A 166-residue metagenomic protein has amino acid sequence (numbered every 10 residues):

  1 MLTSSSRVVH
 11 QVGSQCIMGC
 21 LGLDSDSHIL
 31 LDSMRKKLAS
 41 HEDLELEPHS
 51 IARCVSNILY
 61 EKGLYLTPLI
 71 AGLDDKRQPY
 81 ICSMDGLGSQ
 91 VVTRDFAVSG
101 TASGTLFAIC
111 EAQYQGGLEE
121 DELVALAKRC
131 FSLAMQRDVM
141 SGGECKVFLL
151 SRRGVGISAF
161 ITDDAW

Functional and structural regions predicted by a protein language model:
M1, Y80-C82, F131-L133: Short secondary-structure boundary micro-motifs
M1-Y65, G88-A125, V139, S151 (+1 more regions): Conserved short S/T/G-enriched processing/targeting/catalytic segments and their helical context
I17, L69, I81-S83, V147: Conserved hydrophobic/aromatic beta-strand scaffold that supports enzyme active sites
G63-P68, D74-P79, V92-T93, G142: Short gly/pro-enriched beta-turn/loop segments at secondary-structure junctions
L66-L73, E144-L150, G156-S158: Short beta-strand scaffold segments in enzyme catalytic cores
A71-L87, I157, T162: Acidic-glycine-rich active-site phosphate/pyrophosphate-binding loop
S132-S141: Short arginine-rich
